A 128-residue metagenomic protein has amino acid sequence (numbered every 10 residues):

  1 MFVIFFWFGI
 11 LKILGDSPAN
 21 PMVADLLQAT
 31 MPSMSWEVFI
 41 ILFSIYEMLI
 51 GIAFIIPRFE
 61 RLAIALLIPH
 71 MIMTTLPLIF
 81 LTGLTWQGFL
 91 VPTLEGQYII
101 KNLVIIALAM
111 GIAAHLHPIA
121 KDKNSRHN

Functional and structural regions predicted by a protein language model:
M1-N128: Membrane-interface extramembranous regions
